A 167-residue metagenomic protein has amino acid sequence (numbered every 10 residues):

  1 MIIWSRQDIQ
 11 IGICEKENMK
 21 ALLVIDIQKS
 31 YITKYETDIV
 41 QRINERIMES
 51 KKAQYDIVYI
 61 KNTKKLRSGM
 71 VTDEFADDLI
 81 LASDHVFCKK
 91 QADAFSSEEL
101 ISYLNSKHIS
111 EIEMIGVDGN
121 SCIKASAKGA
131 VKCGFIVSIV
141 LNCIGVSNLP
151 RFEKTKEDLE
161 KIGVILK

Functional and structural regions predicted by a protein language model:
I2-Q91, I101-S102, S106-K107, V164-I165: Active-site acidic carboxylates
F87-D93, N142-G145: Short beta->alpha junction loops
S96-S97, C122-K124: Short, well-ordered alpha-helical microsegments
S110: Short acidic/polar active-site loop segments enriched in Thr and Asp
E113-G116, F135-L149: A short glycine-rich beta-strand->turn/loop micro-motif centered on a GG-aromatic cluster
I123-C133: Short Gly/Thr/Asp-enriched flexible loops that form oxyanion-binding sites at enzyme active sites
N148-K161: Active-site-proximal loop->helix
